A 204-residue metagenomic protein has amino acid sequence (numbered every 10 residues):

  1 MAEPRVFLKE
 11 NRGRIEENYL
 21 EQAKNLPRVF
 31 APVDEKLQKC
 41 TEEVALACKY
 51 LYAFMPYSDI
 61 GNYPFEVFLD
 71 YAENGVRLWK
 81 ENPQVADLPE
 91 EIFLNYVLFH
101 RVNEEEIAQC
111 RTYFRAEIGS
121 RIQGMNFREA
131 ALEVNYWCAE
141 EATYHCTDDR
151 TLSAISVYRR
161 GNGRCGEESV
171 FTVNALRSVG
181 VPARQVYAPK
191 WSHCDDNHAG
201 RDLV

Functional and structural regions predicted by a protein language model:
M1-E133, E140, T147, S178: N-terminal accessory/pre-domain segments preceding catalytic cores
S120-R121, M125, A130-Y136, C146-I155 (+1 more regions): Hydrophobic/aromatic-rich core segments of domains that either
